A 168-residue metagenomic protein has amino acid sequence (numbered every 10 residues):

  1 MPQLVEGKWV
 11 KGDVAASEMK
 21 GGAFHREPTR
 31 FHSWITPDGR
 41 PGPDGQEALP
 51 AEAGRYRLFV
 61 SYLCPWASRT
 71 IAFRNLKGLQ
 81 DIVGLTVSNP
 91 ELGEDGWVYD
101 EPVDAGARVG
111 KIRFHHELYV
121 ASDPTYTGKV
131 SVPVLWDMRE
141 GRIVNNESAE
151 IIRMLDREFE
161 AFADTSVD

Functional and structural regions predicted by a protein language model:
M1-D168: GST-like domain detector, emphasizing the conserved glutathione-binding G-site in the N-terminal thioredoxin-like
